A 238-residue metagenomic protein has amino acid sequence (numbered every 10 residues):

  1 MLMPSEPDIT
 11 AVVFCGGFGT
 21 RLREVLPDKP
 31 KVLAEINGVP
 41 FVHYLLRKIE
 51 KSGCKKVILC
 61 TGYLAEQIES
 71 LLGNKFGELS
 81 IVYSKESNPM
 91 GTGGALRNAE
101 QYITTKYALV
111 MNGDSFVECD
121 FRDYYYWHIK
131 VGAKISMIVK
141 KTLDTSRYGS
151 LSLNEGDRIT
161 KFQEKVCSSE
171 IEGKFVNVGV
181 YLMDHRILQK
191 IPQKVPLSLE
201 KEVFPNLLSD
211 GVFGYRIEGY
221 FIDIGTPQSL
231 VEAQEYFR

Functional and structural regions predicted by a protein language model:
L2-V13, R21, E35, V39-N112 (+4 more regions): Conserved N-terminal catalytic core of the sugar/cofactor nucleotidyltransferase
G16, G62, K140-K141: Histidine-centered beta-alpha loop that forms part of the nucleotide-sugar donor binding/catalytic region in diverse
P27-K31: Short alpha-helical oligomerization interface
E35, K56, S152, L182-D184 (+1 more regions): Short, well-ordered beta-strand micro-motif
Y107-L109, F116, R122-I129, T142-L143 (+1 more regions): Catalytic-core segments of class I nucleotidyltransferases/pyrophosphorylases that form NMP-activated intermediates
V131-K141: A short, conserved acidic/glycine-rich loop-to-beta-strand motif that forms the donor nucleotide-sugar/metal
S152-R158: Short acidic-glycine loop/turn motifs at beta-strand connectors
